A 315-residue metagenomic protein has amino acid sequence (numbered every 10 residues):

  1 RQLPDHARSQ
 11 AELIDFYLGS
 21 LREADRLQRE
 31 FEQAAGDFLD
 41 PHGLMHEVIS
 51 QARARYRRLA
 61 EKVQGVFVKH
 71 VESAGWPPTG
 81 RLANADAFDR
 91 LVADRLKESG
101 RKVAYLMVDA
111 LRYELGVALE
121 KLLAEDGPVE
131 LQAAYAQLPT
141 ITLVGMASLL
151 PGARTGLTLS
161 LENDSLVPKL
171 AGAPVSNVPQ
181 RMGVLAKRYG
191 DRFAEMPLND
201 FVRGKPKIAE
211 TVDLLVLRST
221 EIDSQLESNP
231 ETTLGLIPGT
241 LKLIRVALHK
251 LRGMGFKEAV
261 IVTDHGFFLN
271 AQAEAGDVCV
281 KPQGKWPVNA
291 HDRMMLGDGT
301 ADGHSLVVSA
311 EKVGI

Functional and structural regions predicted by a protein language model:
R1-I315: Feature captures the catalytic ectodomains and active-site-proximal regions of enzymes that hydrolyze or transfer
